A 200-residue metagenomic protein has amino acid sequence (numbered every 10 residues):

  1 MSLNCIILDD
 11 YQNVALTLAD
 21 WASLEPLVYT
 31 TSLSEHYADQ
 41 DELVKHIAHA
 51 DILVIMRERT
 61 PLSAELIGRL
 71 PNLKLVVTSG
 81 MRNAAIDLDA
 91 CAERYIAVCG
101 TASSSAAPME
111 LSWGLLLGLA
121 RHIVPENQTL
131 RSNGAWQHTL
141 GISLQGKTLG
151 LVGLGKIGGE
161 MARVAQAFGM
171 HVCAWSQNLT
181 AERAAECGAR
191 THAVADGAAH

Functional and structural regions predicted by a protein language model:
S2-C99, G197-H200: An N-terminal-biased, well-structured beta-alpha scaffold segment characteristic of Rossmann-like dinucleotide-binding
I7, L149-L151: Hydrophobic Val/Ile/Leu positions in short beta-strands of Rossmann-like dinucleotide-binding domains
D10, L154-G155: Glycine-rich Rossmann-fold phosphate-binding loop(s) that bind the pyrophosphate of adenine dinucleotide cofactors
L33-A38, R57-R59, T129-Q137, A185-H192: Short gly/ser/thr-rich secondary-structure transition/capping motifs
H46, W113-L117, C187-R190, G197: Short low-complexity, flexible loop/linker segments enriched in glycine and/or proline with clustered acidic
R94, G100-T148, R163, A167 (+2 more regions): Phosphate-binding beta-alpha-beta segment of Rossmann-like dinucleotide-binding domains, i.e., the NAD(P)
G158-G159: N-terminal Rossmann-fold NAD(P) dinucleotide-binding loop
Q166-H200: Adenosine-nucleotide cofactor-binding segment
